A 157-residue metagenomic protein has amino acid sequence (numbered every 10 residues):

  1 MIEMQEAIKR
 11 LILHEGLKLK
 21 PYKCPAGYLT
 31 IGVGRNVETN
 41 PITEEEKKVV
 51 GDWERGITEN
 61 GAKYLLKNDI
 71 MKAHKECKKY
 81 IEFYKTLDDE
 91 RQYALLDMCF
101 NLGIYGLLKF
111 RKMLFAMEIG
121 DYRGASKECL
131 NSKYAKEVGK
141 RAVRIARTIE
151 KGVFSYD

Functional and structural regions predicted by a protein language model:
M1-K20, A26-G27, R35-T39, N60-N68 (+4 more regions): Long, amphipathic alpha-helical surface segments
L29-R55: Short, surface-exposed acidic-centric catalytic microdomains
E90-Q92: Acidic helix-start/capping segments at beta-turn-to-alpha-helix junctions
M98-C99: N-terminal accessory alpha/beta regions
